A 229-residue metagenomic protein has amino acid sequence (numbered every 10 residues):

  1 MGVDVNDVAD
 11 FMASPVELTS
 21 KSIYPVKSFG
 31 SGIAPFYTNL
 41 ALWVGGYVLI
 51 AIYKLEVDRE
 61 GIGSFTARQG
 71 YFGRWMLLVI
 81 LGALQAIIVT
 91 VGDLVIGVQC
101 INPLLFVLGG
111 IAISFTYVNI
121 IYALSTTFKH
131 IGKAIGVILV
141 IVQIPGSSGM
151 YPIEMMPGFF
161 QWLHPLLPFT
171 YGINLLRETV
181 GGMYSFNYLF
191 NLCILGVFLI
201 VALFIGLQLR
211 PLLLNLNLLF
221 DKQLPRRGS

Functional and structural regions predicted by a protein language model:
M1-S229: Membrane-spanning alpha-helical segments of multipass transporters and channels
